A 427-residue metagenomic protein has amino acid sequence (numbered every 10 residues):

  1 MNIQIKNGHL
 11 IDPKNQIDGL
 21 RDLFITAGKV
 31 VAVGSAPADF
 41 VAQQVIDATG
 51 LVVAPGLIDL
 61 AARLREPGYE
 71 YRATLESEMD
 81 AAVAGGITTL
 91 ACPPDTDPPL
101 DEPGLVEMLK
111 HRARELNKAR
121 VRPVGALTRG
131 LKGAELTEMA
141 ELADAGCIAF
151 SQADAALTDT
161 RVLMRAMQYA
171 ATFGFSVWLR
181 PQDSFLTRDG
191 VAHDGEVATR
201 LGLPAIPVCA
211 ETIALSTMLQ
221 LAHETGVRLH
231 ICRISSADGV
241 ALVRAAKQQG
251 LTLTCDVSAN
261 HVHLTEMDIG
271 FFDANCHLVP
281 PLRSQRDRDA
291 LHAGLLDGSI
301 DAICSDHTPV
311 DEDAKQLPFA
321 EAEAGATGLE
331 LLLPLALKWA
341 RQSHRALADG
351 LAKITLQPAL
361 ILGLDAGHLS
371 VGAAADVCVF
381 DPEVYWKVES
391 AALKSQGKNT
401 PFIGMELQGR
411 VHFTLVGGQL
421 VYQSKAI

Functional and structural regions predicted by a protein language model:
M1-F40: N-terminal metal-binding scaffold of metallo-dependent hydrolase/deaminase domains
G8, G28, G50, A61 (+14 more regions): Divalent metal-coordination and catalytic microenvironments
G8, P318-E321, A374-A426: C-terminal cap of metal-dependent C-N hydrolases
P37-V53: Active-site metal-binding motif and surrounding structural segment of the metallo-beta-lactamase
A48-A113: Metal-associated gating/positioning segment near the N- to mid-region
P103-R120, Q168-L179: Alpha-helix-loop-beta-strand connector modules within alpha/beta enzyme cores
A134-I303: Histidine/acidic residue-rich metal-binding segments in metalloenzymes
R200-R228, N275, L296, D301-I303 (+1 more regions): His/Asp/Glu-enriched, well-ordered alpha-helical/loop segment that forms or immediately abuts the divalent-metal
